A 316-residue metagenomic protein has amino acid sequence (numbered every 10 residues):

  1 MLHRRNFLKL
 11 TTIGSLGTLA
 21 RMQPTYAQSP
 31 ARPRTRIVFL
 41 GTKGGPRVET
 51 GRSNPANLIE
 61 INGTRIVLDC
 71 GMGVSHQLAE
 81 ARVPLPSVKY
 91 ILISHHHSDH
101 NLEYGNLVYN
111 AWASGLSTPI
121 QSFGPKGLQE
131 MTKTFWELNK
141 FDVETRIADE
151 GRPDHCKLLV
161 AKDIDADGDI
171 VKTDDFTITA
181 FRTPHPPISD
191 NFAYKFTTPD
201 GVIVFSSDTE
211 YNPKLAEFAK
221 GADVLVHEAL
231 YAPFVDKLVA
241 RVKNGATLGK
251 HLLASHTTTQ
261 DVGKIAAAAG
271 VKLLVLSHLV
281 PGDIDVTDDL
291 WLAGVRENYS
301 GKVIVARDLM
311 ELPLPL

Functional and structural regions predicted by a protein language model:
L2-R4, L8-E210, L215, L290-E297 (+1 more regions): Binuclear metal-dependent hydrolase catalytic cores
F192-A193, D200-V202, E210-M310: Cap/insert and terminal regions of metallo-dependent hydrolase folds
